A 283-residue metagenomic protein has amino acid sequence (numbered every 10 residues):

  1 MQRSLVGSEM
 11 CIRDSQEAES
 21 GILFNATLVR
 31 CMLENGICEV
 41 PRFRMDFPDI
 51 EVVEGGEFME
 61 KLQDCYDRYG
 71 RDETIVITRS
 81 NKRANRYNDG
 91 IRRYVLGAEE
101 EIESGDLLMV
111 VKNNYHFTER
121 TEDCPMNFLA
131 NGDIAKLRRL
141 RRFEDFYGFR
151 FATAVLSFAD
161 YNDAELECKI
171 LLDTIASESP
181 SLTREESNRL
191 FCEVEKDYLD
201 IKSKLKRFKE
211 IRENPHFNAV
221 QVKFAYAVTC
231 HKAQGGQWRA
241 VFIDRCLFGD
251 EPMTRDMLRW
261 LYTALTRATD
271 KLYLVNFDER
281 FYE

Functional and structural regions predicted by a protein language model:
M1-I12: Single conserved hydrophobic/aromatic residue that forms the stacking wall/gate of nucleotide- or nucleobase-binding
S8, P41-F43, V241-I243: Short acidic (Asp/Glu) and glycine-rich catalytic loops that position anionic groups and cofactors
M10, D64-D67, A98-E99, A233: Short boundary motifs at domain starts and secondary-structure transition points
R13, E34-F58, C65-T74: Inter-lobe coupling/hinge region of RecA-like P-loop helicase motors
Q16-N35: Conserved small helical "lid"/interfacial subdomain of P-loop NTPases
E17, D72-E283: Core RecA-like ATPase module of SF1/SF2 helicases and allied nucleic-acid translocases
Q63-D64, Y262: Active-site phosphate/pyrophosphate- and oxyanion-stabilizing loops and adjacent acidic/basic residues in soluble
